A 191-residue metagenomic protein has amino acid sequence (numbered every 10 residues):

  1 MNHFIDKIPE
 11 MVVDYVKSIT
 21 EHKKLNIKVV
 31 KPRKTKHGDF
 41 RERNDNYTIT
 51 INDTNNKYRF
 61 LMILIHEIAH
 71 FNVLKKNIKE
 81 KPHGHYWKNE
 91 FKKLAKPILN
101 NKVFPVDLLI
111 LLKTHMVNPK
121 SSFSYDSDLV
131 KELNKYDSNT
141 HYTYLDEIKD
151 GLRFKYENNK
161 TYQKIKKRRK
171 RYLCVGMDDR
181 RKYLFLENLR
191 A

Functional and structural regions predicted by a protein language model:
N2-H3, E10-R41, D45-T48, I78-A191: Metalloprotease/metallohydrolase-associated module, dominated by Zn2+-dependent proteases
I8-M11, N55-N56: Alpha-helix capping and helix-coil boundary motifs
D45-I63, I78-K79: Short pre-active-site segment immediately N-terminal to the catalytic Zn-binding motif
T54, L74-K76, K92: Beta-hairpin (beta-strand-turn-beta-strand) motif
M62-K75: Active-site recognition of the HExxH zinc-binding catalytic motif
